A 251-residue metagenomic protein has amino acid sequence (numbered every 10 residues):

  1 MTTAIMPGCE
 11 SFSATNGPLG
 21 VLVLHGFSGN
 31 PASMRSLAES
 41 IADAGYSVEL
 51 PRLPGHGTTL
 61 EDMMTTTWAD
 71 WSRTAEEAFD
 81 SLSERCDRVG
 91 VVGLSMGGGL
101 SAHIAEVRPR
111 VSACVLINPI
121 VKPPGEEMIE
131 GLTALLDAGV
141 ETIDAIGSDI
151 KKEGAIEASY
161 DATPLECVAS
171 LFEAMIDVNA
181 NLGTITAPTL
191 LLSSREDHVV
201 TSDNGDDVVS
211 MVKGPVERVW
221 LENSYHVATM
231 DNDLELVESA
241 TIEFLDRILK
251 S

Functional and structural regions predicted by a protein language model:
T3-T59: Short, surface-exposed "cap/lid" segments of acyl-processing enzymes
L37, A187, T201-S210: Short alpha-helix in the alpha/beta-hydrolase fold that links the catalytic acid
S47, D206-V227: Catalytic histidine neighborhood in serine/cysteine hydrolases with alpha/beta-hydrolase-type architecture
T59-R85, G90: Catalytic nucleophile-loop/oxyanion-hole region of alpha/beta-hydrolase and closely related hydrolase-like folds
G93-G97, S101: Gly/Ala-rich beta-loop-alpha elbow adjacent to hydrolase catalytic centers
V115-G125: Active-site nucleophile loop of the alpha/beta-hydrolase fold
T184-I185, L191-S193, D197: Short beta-strand/loop motif that positions the catalytic acidic residue of the alpha/beta-hydrolase fold
N223-S251: Catalytic active-site module of serine/aspartate enzymes centered on a nucleophile-bearing elbow/loop
